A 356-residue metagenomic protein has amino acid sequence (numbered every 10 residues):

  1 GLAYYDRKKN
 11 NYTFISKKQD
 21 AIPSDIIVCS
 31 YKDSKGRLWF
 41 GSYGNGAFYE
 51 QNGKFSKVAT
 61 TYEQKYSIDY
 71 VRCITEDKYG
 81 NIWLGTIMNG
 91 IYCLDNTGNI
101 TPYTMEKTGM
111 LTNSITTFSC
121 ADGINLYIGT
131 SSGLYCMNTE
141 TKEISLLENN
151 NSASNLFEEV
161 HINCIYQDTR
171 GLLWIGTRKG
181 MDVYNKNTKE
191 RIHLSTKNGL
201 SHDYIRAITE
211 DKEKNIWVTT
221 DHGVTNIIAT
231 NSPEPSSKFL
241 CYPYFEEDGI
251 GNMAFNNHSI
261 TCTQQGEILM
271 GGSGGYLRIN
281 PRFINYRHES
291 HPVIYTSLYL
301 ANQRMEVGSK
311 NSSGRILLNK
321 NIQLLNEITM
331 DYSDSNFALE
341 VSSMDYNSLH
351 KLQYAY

Functional and structural regions predicted by a protein language model:
G1-A3, Y43-A47, I87-I91, S132-Y135 (+3 more regions): Loop/turn residues immediately N-terminal
D6-N10, E50-K54, D95-N99, N138-K142 (+3 more regions): Short loop/turn segments that connect beta-strands within beta-propeller blades
T13, S56-V58, T101, S145 (+1 more regions): A structural motif specific to WD40 beta-propellers
Q19-S24, E63-S67, T108-L111, S145 (+4 more regions): Residue-level "micro-hotspots" composed of small/polar
C29, C73, T117-F118, C164 (+2 more regions): Conserved beta-strand position repeated once per blade in WD40 beta-propeller domains
K32-K35, E76-Y79, C120-G123, Q167-R170 (+2 more regions): Residue-level detector of Asp-centered blade-edge/turn motifs that repeat once per structural unit in beta-propeller
R37-F40, N81-W83, N125-I128, L172-W174 (+2 more regions): Conserved beta-propeller blade signature
N113-T116, S132-Y135, N163-C164, T169-R170 (+2 more regions): Beta-propeller domains
